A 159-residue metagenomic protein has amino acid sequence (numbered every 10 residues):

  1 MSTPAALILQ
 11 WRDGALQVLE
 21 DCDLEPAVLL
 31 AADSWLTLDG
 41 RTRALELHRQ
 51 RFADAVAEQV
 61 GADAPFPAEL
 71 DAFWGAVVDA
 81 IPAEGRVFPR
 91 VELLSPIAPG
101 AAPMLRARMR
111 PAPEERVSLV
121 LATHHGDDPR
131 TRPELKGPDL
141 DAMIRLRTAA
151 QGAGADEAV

Functional and structural regions predicted by a protein language model:
M1-G75, P96-V159: Helix-start/capping segments and mature chain N-termini
D79-F88, G152-G154: Short secondary-structure junctions
V87-L93, A158-V159: A short glycine-rich, hydrophobically flanked beta-strand micro-motif that places a catalytic Asp/Glu for divalent metal
